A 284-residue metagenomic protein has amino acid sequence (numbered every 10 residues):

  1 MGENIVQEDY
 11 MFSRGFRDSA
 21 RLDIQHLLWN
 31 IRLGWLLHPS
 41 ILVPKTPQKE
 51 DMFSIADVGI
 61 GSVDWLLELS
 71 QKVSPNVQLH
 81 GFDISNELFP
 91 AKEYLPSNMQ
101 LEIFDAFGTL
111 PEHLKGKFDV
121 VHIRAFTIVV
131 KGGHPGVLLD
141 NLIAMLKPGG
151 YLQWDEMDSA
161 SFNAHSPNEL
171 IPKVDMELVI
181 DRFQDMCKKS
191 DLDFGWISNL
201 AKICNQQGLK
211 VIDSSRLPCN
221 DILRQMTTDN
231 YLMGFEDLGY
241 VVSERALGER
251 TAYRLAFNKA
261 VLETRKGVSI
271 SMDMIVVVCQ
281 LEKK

Functional and structural regions predicted by a protein language model:
M1-M52: Class I SAM-dependent methyltransferase Rossmann-like catalytic core, especially the SAM/SAH-binding loop
M52-P111: Class I SAM-dependent methyltransferase SAM/SAH-binding core
L110-V121: A short acidic, Gly/Pro-enriched loop at the edge of an enzyme's catalytic core that lines a small-molecule cofactor
V120-T127, D155: Residues lining the SAM
V129, K147, Y151-M233, A246: Conserved catalytic/acceptor-binding region of the Class I
G136-P148: A short glycine-rich, Lys/Arg-flanked "PGG" loop and its adjoining helix->strand segment in the class I
Q207-K284: C-terminal lobe and adjacent flexible extensions of AdoMet/dcAdoMet transferase-like proteins
